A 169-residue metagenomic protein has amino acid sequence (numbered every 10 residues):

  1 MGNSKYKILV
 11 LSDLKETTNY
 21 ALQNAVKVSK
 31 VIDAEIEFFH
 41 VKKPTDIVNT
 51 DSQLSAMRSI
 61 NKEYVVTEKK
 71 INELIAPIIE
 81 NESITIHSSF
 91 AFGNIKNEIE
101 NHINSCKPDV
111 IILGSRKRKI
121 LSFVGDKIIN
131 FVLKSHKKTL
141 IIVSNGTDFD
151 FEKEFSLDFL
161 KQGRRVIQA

Functional and structural regions predicted by a protein language model:
M1-N3, P77-I111, R165-A169: Structural beta-alpha unit
G2-Q53, F159-A169: Small/aliphatic-rich secondary-structure junction motif
A21, V48-D51, E100, F123-V124 (+1 more regions): Short, well-ordered secondary-structure micro-motifs
A34-E35, I84, P108, K138: Short glycine/serine/threonine/alanine-rich loop segments
E37-F39, H87-A91, I141-V143: General small-molecule cofactor/ligand-binding pocket signal
A56-K69: A short acidic, glycine-rich active-site loop that binds or catalyzes chemistry on phosphate/adenosine moieties
V66, F90-N94, G146-T147: Short beta->alpha linker loops
H102-E152, F159-K161: Gly/Ser-rich helix-loop-strand patches that form or flank binding pockets for ribonucleotide-derived cofactors
